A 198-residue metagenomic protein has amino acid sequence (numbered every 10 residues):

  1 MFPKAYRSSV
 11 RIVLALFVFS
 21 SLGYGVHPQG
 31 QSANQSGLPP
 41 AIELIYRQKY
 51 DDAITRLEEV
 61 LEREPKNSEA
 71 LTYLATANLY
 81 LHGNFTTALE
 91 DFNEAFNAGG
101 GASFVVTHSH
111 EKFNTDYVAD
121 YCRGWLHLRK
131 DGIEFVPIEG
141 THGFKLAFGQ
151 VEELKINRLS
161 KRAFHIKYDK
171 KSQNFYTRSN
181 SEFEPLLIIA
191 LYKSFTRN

Functional and structural regions predicted by a protein language model:
S32-E59, R63: Alpha-helical segment of the N-proximal tetratricopeptide repeat
I45, L79-Y80: Hydrophobic/aromatic side-chain positions at a characteristic register within alpha-helices of tetratricopeptide repeats
Q48, H82-G83: Residue-level detector of the short coil/turn that links helix A to helix B within each tetratricopeptide repeat
G83-L126, D169, L186: Anionic N-terminal interaction surfaces
F96-V106, F144, G149-N198: Acidic, Ser/Thr- and proline-rich intrinsically disordered linker/docking segments of eukaryotic scaffolds
